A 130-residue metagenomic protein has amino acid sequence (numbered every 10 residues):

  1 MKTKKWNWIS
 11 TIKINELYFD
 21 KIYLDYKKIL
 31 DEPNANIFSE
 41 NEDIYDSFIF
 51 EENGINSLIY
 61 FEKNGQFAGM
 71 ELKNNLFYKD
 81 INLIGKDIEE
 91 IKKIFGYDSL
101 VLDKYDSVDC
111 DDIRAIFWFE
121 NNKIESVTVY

Functional and structural regions predicted by a protein language model:
M1-Y130: Short helix/turn-capping signatures at newly exposed starts of structured segments
